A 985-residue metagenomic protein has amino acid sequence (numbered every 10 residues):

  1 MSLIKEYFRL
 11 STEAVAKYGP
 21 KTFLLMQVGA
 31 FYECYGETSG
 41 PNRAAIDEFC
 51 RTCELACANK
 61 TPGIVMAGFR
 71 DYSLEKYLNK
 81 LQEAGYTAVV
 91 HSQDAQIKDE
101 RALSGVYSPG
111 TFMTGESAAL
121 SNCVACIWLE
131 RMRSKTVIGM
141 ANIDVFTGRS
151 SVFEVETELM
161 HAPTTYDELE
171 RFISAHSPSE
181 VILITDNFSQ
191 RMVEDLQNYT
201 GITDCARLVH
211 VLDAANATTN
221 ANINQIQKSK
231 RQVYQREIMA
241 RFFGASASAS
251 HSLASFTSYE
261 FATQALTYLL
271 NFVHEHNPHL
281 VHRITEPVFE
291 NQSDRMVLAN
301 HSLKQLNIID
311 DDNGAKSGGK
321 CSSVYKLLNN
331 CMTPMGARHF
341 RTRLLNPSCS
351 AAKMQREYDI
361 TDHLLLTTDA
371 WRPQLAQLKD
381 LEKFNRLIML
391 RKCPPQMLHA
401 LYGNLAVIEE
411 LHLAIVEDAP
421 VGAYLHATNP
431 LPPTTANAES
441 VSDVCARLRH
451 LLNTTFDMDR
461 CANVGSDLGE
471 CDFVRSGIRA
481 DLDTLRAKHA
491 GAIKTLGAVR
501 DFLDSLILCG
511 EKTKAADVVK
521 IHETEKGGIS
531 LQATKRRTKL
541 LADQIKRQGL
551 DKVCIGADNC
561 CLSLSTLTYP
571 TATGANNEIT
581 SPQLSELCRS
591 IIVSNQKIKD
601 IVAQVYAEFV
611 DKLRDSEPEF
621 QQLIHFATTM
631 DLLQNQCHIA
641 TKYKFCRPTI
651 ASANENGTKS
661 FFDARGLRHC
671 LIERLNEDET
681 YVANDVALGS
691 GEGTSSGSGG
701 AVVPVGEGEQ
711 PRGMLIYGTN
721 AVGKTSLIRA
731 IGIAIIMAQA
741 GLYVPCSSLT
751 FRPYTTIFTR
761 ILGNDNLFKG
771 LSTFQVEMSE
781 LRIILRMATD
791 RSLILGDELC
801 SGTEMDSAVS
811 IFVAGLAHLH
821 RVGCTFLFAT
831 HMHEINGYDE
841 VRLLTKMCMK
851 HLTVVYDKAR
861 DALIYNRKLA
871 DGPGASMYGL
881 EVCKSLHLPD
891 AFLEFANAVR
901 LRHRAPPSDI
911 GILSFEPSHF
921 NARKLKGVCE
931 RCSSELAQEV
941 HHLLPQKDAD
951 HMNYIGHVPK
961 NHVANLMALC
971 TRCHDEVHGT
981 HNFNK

Functional and structural regions predicted by a protein language model:
M1-F340, A352-I360, P373, D380-R386 (+2 more regions): Basic, polar low-complexity surface loops/patches
F31-Y32, G36-N59, R149-S151, R171 (+8 more regions): A conserved P-loop NTPase coupling/switch region
Y259, R547, D551-T580, L584 (+1 more regions): ATPase nucleotide-binding head domains, primarily ABC-like/P-loop NTPase cores
P907-F920, D948-G956: Short Cys/His-rich Zn2+-coordinating modules
E916-L925, P959-A964: Short, flexible, mixed-charge glycine/proline-rich loop motifs that serve as phosphate/nucleic-acid-contacting
C929-C932, C970: Short cysteine-rich clusters marking metal-coordination/redox-active sites
C932-L966, F983: Histidine-centered nuclease catalytic patch
N965-K985: Short Cys/His-centered divalent metal-binding micro-motifs
